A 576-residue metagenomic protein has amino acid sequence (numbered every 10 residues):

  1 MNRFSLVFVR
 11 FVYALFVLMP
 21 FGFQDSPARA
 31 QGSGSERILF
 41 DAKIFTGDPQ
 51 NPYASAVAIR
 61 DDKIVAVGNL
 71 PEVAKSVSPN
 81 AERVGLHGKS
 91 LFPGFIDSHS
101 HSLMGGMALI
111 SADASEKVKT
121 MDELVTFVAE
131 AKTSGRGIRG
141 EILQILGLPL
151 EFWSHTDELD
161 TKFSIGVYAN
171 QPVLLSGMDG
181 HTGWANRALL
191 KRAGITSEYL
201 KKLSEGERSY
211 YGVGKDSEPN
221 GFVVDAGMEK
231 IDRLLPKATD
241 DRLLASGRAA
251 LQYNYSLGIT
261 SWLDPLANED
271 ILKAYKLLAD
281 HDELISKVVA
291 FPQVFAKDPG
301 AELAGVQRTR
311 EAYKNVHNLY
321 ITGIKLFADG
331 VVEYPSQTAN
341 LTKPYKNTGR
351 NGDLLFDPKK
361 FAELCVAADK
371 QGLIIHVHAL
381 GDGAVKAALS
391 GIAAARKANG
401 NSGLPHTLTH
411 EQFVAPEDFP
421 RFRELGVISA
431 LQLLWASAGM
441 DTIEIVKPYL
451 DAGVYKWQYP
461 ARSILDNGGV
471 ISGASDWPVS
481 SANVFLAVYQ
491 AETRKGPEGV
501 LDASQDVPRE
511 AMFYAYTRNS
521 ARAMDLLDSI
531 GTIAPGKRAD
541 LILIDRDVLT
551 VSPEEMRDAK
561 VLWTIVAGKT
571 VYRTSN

Functional and structural regions predicted by a protein language model:
M1-Y13: Bacterial N-terminal signal peptides that target proteins for export
R10-G22: Bacterial N-terminal signal peptides
M19-G34: Bacterial Sec-dependent signal peptides at the C-terminal "C-region" and cleavage site
A30-F40, F45, P49-G305, T322 (+6 more regions): Divalent metal-binding segments
A66-V67, I145, L541-I544, R573: A generic structural signal for residues embedded in beta-strands
A279-D282, T309-N315, N401, F422-E424: Acidic (Asp/Glu)-rich catalytic clusters
V366-H376, G383-H406, H410, P416 (+4 more regions): His/Asp/Glu-enriched, well-ordered alpha-helical/loop segment that forms or immediately abuts the divalent-metal
I428: Ligand-binding beta-strand-loop-alpha-helix segment within the catalytic cores of soluble metabolic enzymes
